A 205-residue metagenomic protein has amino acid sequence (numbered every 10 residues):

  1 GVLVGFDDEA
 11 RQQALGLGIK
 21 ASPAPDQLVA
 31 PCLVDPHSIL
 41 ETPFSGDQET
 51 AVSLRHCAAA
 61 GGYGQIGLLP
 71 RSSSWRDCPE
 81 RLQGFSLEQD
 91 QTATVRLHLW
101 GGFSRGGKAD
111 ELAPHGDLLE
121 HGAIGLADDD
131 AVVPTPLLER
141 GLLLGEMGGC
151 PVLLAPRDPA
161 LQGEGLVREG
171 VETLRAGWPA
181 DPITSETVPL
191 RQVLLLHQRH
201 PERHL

Functional and structural regions predicted by a protein language model:
G1-G18: N-terminal metal-binding scaffold of metallo-dependent hydrolase/deaminase domains
A14-G16, A24-Q89: Metal-associated gating/positioning segment near the N- to mid-region
G16-I19, P25, V29-A30, G62-G64 (+4 more regions): Short coil/turn connectors at secondary-structure junctions
C32-S38, I66-L68, L97-G101, L126-D128 (+2 more regions): Hydrophobic faces of well-ordered beta-strands that scaffold small-molecule active sites in alpha/beta enzyme cores
P36-E49, P70, H98-E111, D130 (+1 more regions): Active-site mouth loops of central-metabolism enzymes
S72-R76, R105-G106, P134, P159-L161: Active-site environment of divalent metal-dependent phosphoester hydrolases
L87-F103: A glycine-rich helix N-cap at a beta->alpha junction
D110-L205: Histidine/acidic residue-rich metal-binding segments in metalloenzymes
